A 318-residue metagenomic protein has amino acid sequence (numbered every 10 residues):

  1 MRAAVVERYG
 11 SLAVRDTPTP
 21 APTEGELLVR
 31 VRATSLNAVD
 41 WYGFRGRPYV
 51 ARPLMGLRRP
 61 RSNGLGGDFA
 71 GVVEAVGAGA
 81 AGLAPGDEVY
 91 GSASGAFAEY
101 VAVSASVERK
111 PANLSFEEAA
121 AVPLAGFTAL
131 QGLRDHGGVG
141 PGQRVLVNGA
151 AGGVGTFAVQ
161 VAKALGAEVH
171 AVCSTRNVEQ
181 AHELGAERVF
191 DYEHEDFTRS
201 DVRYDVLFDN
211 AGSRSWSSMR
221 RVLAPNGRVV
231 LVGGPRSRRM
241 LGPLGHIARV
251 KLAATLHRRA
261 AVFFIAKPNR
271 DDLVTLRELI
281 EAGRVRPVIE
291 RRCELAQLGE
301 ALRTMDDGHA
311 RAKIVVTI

Functional and structural regions predicted by a protein language model:
T17-A70: N-terminal glycine-rich beta->alpha transition that marks the start or flank of a dinucleotide-binding site
D68-A93, E168: A glycine-/small-residue-rich N-terminal strand-loop-strand element that serves as the cofactor-binding glycine loop
A84, A112-S115, G138-R144: Short helix-loop-beta connector
S92-V107: A structural motif shared across PLP-dependent enzymes of the aminotransferase-like
A120-D191: Mid-domain Rossmann-like dinucleotide-binding core that forms the NAD(H)/NADP(H) cofactor-binding site
R199-V206: A short acidic, Gly/Pro-enriched loop at the edge of an enzyme's catalytic core that lines a small-molecule cofactor
R214-V285, I318: Glycine-rich phosphate-binding loop and adjacent beta-alpha segment of Rossmann(oid) nucleotide-cofactor-binding
R277, R284-R291, G299-I318: C-terminal capping/lid region of NAD(P)-dependent oxidoreductase domains
